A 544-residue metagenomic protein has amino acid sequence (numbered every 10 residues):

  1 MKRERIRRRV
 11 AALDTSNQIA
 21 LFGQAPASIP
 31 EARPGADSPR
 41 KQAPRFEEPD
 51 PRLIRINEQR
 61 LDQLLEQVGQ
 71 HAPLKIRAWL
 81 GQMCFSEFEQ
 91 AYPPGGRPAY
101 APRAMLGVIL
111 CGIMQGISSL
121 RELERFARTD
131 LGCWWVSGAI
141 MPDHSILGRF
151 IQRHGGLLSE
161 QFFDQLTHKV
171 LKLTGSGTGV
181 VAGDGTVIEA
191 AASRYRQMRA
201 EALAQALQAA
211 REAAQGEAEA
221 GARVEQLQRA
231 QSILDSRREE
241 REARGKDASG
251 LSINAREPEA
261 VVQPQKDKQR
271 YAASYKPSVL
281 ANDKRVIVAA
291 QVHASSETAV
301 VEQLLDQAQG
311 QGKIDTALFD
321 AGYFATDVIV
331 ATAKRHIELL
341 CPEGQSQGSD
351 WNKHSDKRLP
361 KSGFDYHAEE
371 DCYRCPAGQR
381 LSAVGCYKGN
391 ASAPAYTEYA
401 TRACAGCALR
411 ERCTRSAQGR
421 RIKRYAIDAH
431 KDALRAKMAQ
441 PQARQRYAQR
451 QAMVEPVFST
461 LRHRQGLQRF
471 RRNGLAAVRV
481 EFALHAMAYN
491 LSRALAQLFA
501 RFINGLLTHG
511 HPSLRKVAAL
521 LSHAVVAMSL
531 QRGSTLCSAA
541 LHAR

Functional and structural regions predicted by a protein language model:
K2-R8, A12-A25, Q42, F46 (+5 more regions): Anion-binding and metal-coordination hotspots
A11-Q70: Hydrophobic alpha-helical membrane-insertion signals
G23-P44, A72-A91, A222-S232: Short N-terminal secondary-structure initiator segments
L65-L110, Q115, A426-H430: Basic, short loop/linker segments at the boundary and entry of helix-turn-helix/winged-helix-like folds
R77, G132-C133, S349: Short, low-complexity intrinsically disordered segments
W134-G138: Short arginine-rich
